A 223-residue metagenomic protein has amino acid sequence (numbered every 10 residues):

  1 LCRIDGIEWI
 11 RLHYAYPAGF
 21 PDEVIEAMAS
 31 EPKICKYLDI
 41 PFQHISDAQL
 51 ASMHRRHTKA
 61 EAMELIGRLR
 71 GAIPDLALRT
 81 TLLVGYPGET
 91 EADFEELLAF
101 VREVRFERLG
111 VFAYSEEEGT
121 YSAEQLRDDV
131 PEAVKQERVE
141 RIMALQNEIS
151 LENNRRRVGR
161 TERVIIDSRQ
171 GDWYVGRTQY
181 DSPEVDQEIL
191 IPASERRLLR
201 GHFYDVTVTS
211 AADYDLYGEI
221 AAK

Functional and structural regions predicted by a protein language model:
L1-E91, R102: Conserved SAM/AdoMet-binding glycine-rich loop
I7, C35-Y37, A77-R79, F106 (+4 more regions): Active-site lining segments that contact anionic ligands and/or coordinate catalytic metals
L12, I40, T81, V101 (+4 more regions): Conserved, mostly hydrophobic/aromatic
G19-E23, F42-H54, V84-E91, E107-A133 (+3 more regions): Flexible glycine/acidic-rich beta-alpha junction loops that bind and position SAM and/or redox cofactors in anaerobic
V24-I25, L97, I191-S194: Short beta-alpha junctions and helix-cap segments that line functional grooves
L38, A60-G71, E95, A99-E103 (+4 more regions): Proteins enriched for Cys/Gly/acidic motifs involved in redox and nucleic-acid/cofactor modification
E124-K223: Terminal RNA-binding accessory module
